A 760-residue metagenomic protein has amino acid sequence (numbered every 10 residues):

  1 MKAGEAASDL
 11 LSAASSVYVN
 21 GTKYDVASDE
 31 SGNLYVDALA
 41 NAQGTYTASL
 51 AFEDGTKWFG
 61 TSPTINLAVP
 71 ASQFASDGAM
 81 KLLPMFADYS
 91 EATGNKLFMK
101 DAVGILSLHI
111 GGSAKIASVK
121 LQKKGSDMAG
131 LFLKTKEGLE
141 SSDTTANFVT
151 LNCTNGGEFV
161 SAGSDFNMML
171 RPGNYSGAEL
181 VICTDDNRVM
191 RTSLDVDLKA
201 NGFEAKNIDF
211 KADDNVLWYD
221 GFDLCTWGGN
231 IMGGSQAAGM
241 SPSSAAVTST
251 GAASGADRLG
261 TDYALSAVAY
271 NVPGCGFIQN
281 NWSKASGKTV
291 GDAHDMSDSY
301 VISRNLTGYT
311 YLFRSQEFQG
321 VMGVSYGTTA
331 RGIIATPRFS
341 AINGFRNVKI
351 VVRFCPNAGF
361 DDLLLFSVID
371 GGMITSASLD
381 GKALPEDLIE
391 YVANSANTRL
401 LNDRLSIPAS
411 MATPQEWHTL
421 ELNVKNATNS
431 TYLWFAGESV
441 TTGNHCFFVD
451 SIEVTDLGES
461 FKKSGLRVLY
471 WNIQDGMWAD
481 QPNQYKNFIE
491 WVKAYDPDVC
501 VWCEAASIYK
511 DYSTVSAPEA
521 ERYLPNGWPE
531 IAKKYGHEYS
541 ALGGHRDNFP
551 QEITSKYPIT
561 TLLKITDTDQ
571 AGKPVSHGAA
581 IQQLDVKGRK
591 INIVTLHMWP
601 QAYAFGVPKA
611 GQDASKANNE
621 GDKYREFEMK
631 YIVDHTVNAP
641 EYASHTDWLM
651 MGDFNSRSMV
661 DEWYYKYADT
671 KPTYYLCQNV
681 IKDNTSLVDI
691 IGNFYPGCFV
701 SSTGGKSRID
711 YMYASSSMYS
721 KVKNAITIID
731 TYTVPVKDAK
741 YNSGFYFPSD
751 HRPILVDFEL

Functional and structural regions predicted by a protein language model:
M1-S113, Q122, A162-S164, T184-D186 (+1 more regions): Short, low-hydrophobicity acidic/polar segments
P70-M85, G260-I342: Surface-exposed, low-complexity/disordered Ser/Thr/Gly/Pro/Asn-rich loops and linkers
D213-M296: Extracellular carbohydrate-recognition regions
T328-R331, P414, E438-T455: Extracellular carbohydrate recognition
S376-A427: Extracellular carbohydrate recognition and processing domains and analogous Trp-centered ligand-binding platforms
G458-K534, R546-N548, D750, L760: N-terminal, active-site-proximal structural segment of metallo-dependent hydrolase catalytic domains
E459-S460, N638-L649, S656-L760: Metal-dependent phosphoester-hydrolase catalytic domains
A505-Y603: Structured beta-strand-rich core segments of catalytic domains in phosphoester-bond hydrolases
